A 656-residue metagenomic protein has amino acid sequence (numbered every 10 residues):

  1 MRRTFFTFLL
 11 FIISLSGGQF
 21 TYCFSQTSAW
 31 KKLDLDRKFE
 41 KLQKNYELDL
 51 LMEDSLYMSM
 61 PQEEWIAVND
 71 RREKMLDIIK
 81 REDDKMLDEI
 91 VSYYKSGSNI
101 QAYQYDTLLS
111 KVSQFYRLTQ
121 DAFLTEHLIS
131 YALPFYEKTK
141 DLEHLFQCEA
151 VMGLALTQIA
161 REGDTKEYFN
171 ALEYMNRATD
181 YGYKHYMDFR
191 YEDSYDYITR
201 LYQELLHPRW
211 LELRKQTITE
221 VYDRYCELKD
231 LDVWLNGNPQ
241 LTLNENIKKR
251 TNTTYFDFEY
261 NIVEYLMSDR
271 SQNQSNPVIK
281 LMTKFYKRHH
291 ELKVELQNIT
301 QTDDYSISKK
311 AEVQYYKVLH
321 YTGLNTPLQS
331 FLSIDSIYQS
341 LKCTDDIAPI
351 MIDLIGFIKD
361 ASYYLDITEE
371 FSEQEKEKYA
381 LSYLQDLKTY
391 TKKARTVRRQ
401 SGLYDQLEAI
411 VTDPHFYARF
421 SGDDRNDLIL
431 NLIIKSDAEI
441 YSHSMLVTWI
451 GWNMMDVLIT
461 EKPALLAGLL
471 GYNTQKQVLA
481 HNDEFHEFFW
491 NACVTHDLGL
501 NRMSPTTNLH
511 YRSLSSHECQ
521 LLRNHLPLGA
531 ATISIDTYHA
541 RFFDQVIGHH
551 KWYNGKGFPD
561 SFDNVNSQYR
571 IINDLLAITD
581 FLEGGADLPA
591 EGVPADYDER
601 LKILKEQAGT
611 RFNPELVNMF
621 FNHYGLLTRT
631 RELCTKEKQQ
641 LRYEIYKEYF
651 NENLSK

Functional and structural regions predicted by a protein language model:
M1-Q26: Classical Sec-dependent N-terminal signal peptides that target proteins to the secretory pathway
C23-S110: N-terminal leader/linker segments that initiate helical-solenoid repeat arrays
E40, Y103-Q114, H144, A150-Q158 (+7 more regions): "A position-specific structural signal for the A-helix of alpha-solenoid helical repeats
Y57-I79, V112-T125, L156-L172, Y202-D223 (+3 more regions): Short coil/turn connectors between adjacent alpha-helices in alpha-solenoid helical repeat scaffolds
K85-A102, A132-L145, T179-Y191, Y225-R250 (+3 more regions): Flexible helix-coil transition and linker loops at the boundaries of alpha-helical arrays
I247-R250, A467-C493, I533-A577, E591-A595 (+1 more regions): Histidine/acidic-rich helix-loop-helix segments that form or flank divalent-metal centers in metalloenzyme catalytic
K392-Q520: Acidic/His-rich, divalent-metal-binding segments that scaffold phosphate/diphosphate chemistry
L446-D456, L521-S534, D596-F612: An active-site-proximal "capping" alpha-helix that borders the catalytic cofactor pocket
